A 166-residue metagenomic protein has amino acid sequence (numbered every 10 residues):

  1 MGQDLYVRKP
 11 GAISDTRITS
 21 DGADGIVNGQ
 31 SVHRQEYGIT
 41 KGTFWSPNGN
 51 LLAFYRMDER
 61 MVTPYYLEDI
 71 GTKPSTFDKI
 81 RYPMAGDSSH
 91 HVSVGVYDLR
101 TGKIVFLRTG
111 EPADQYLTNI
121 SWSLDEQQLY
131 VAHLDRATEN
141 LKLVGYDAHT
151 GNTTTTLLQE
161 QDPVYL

Functional and structural regions predicted by a protein language model:
M1-D4, K9, K41-F44, A53-E59 (+4 more regions): Beta-strand C-termini and the immediately following turn/loop, strongest in propeller blades
L5, D15, L52, V94-V96 (+2 more regions): Hydrophobic beta-strand positions in blades of beta-propellers and related beta-sheet-rich domains
K9-I13, D98-G102, A148-G151: Short loop/turn segments that connect beta-strands within beta-propeller blades
I18-T43, L51-T109, T154: Predominantly five- to eight-bladed beta-propeller fold
G22-G25, E111-Y116, E160-Y165: Short coil/turn segments at the loop-to-beta-strand junctions that recur within blades of beta-propeller repeat folds
T40, Y116-L117: Conserved positions at the start
V94, N119-S121: Beta-rich, blade/repeat-based domains predominating in secreted/periplasmic proteins but also intracellular
Y130-L166: Extended hydrophobic/aromatic segments used for targeting, binding, or gating
